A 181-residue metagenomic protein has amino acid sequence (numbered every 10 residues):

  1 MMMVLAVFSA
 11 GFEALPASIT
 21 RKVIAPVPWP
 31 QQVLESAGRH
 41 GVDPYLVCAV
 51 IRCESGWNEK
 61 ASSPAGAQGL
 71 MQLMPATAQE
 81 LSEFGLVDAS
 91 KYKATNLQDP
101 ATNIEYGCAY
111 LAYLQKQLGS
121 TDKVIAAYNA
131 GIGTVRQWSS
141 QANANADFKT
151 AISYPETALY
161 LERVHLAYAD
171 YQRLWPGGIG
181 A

Functional and structural regions predicted by a protein language model:
M1-E13: Hydrophobic membrane-insertion alpha-helices, especially the h-region of bacterial N-terminal signal peptides
F12-A181: Catalytic glycan-binding domains that act on GlcNAc-containing polysaccharides
